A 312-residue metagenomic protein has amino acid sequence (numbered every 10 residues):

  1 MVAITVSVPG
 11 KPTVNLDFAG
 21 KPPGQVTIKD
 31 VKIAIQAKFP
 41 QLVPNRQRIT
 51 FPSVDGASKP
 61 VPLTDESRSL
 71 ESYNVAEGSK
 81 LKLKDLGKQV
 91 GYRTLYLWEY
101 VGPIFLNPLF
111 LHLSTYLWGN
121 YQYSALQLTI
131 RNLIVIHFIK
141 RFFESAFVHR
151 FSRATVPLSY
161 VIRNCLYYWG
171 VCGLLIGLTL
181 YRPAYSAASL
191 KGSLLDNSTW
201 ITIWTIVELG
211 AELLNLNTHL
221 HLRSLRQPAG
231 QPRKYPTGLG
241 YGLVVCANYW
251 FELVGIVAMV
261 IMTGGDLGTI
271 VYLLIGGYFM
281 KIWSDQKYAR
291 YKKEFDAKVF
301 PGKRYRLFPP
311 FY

Functional and structural regions predicted by a protein language model:
M1-P22: Eukaryote-biased recognition of intrinsically disordered, low-complexity regulatory segments
K11, I33, L109-L113, L190-N217 (+1 more regions): Hydrophobic transmembrane alpha-helices
K21-F51, G78: Short amphipathic, charge-patterned alpha-helical segments
P23, V54-L83: Eukaryotic mixed-charge, acidic/polar low-complexity intrinsically disordered regions
K84-L111: Non-catalytic, usually N-terminal nucleic-acid engagement modules in DNA/RNA processing proteins
L86-Y96, N120, F142-R163, S224-G240: Helix-loop boundary elements of multi-pass alpha-helical membrane proteins
Y100-P108, I162-L180, E208-N215, N248-I256: Core segments of transmembrane alpha-helices that mediate helix-helix packing or line hydrophobic substrate/ligand
L109-V135, I139-I162, L174-T202, V257-L273: Membrane-lumen (extracellular) interface motif
